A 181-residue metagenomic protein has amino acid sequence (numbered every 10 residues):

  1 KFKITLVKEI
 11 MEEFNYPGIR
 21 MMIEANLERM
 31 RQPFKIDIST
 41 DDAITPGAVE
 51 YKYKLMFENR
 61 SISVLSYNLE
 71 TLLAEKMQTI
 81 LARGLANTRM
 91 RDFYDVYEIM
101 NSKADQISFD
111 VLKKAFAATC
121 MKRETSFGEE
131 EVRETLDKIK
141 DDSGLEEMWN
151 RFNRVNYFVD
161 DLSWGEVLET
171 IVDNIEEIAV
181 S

Functional and structural regions predicted by a protein language model:
K1-S181: Structured mid-to-C-terminal alpha-helical surface segments
